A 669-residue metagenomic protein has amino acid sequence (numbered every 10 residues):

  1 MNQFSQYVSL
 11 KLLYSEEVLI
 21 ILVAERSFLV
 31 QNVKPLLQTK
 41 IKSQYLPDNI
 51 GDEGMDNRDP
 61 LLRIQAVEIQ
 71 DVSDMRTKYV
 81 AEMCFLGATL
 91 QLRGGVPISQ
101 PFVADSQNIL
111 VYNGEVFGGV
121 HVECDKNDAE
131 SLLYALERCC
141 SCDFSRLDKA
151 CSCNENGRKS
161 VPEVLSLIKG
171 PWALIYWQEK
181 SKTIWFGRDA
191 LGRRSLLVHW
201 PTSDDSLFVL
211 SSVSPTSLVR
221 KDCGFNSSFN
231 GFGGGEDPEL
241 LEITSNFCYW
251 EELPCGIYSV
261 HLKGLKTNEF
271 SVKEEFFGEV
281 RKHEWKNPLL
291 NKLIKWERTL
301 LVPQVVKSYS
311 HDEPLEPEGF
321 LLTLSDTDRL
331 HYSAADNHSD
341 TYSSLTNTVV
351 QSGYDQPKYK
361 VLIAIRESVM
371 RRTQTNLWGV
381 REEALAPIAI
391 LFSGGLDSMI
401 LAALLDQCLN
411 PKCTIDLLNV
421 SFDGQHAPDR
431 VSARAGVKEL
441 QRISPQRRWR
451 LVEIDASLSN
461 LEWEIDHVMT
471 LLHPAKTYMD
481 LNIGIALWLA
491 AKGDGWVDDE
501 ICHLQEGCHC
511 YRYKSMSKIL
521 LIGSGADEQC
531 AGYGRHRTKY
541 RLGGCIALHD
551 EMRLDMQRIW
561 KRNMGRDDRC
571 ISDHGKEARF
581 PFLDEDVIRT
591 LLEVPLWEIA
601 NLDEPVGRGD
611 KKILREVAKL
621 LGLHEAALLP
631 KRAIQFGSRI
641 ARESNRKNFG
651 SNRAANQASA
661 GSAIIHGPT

Functional and structural regions predicted by a protein language model:
N2-R447: Cysteine-centered catalytic environments shared across enzyme families
L61-I64, D74, T414-D416, R430-V497 (+2 more regions): A conserved beta-strand->alpha-helix junction
V111, R188, A389-F392, D416-S421 (+4 more regions): Short beta-strand segments
C124-D128, I168, P357, V361 (+7 more regions): Hydrophobic (often cysteine-bearing) scaffold residues that line and stabilize catalytic clefts of nucleotide/cofactor
F144-D148, K159, V164, R448 (+2 more regions): Short, surface-exposed acidic
V349-Q356, S421-A427, P474-Y478, G575-R579 (+1 more regions): Short, contiguous acidic/charged loop-to-helix segments that flank catalytic cores in large enzymes
S421-D423, I465, M469-T470, P474 (+2 more regions): Long, compositionally biased intrinsically disordered terminal regions
R512, M516-P668: Mid-to-C-terminal catalytic subdomains of enzymes that bind/position adenosyl phosphate moieties or nucleic-acid
